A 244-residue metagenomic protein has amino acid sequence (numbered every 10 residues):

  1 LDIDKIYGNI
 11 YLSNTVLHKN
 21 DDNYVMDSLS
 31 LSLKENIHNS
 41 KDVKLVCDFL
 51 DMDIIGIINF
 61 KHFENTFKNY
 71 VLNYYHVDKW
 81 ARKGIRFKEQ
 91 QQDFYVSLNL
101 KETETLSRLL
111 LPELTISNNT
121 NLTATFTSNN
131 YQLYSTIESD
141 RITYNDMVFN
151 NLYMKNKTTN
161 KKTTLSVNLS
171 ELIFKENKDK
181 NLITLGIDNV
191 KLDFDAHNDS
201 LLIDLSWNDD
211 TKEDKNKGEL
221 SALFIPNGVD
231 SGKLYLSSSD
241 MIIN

Functional and structural regions predicted by a protein language model:
L1-N244: Interface amphipathic segments
